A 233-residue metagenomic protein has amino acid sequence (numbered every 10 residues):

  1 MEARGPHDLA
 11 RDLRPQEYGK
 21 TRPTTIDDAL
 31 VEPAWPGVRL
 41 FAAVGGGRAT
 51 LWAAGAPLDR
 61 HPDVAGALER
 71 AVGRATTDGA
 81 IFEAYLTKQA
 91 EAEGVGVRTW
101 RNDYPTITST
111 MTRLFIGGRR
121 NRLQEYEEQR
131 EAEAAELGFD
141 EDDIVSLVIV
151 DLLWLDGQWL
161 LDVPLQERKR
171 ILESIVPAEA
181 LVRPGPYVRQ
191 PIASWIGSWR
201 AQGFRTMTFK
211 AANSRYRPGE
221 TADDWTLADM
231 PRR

Functional and structural regions predicted by a protein language model:
A3-H7, P15-A54, L137, E141-I144 (+1 more regions): Nucleic-acid 5′ end/cap handling module spanning
L30-A178: Covalent nucleotidyltransferase
